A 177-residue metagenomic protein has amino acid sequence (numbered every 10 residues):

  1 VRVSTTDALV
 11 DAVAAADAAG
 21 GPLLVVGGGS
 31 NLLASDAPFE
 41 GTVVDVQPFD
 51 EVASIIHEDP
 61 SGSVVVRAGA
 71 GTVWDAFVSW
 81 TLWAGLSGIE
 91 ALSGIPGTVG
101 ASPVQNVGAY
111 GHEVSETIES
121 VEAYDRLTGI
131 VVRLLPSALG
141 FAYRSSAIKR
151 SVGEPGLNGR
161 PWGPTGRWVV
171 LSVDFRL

Functional and structural regions predicted by a protein language model:
V1-L127: Anion-binding (especially nucleotide phosphate/pyrophosphate-binding) glycine-rich loop and adjoining beta-alpha core
A91, S102-L177: FAD-binding subdomain of flavoenzyme oxidoreductases
